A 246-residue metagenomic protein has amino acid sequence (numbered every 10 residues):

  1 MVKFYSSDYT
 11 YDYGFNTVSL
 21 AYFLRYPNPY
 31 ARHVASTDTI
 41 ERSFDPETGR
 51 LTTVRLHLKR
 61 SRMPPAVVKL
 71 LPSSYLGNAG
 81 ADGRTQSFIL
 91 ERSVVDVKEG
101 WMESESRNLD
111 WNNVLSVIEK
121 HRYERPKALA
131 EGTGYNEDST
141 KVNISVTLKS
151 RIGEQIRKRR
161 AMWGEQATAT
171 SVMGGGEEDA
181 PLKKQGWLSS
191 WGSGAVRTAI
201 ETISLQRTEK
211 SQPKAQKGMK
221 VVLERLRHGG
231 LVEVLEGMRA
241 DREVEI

Functional and structural regions predicted by a protein language model:
M1-P72: Hydrophobic ligand-binding cavity/cleft-lining segments
V2, Q86-F88, V114-S116: Short solvent-exposed loop/turn micro-motifs enriched in small/polar/acidic residues
F4, D8-D12, F44, D82 (+3 more regions): Amphipathic alpha-helical protein-protein interaction segments
Y5-S7, T53-R55, I89-E91, S104 (+2 more regions): Hydrophobic residues positioned within well-ordered beta-strands of beta-sheet architectures
D8-T10, V94, R122: Generic structural detector for well-ordered beta-strands
Y22-Y26, S93, M219, L223: Hydrophobic, Leu/Ile/Phe/Ala-enriched alpha-helical segments that form helix-helix packing faces
I40-S106, D110: Glycine-rich portal/gate segments that line the openings of hydrophobic small-molecule binding cavities
M102-I246: Terminal "cap-and-tail" regions of soluble proteins that handle hydrophobic small molecules
